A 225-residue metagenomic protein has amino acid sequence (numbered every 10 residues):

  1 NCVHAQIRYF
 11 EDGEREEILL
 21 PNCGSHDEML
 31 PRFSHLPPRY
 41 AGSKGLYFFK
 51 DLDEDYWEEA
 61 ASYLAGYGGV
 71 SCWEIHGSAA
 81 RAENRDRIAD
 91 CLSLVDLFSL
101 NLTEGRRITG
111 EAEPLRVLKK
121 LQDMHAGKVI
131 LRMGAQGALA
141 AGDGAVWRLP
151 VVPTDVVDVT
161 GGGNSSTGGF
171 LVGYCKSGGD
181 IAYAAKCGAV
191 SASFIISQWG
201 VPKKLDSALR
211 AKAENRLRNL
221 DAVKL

Functional and structural regions predicted by a protein language model:
N1, L102-T103, N164: Alpha-helix N-cap/helix-start capping motif
N1-F48, S62-V70, A211-L225: Conserved N-terminal subdomain of the carbohydrate kinase-like
R32, Y56-W57, N84, P114: Amphipathic coiled-coil/heptad-repeat helices and related helical stalk/stem segments that mediate oligomerization
F49-K50, N101: Short, well-ordered coil/turn residues at beta-beta hairpins and beta-strand->alpha-helix junctions within
K50-Y56, G77-R81: Short beta->alpha connector loops
Y56-W57, I108, L139, L205: Glycine/Thr-rich phosphate-binding loops of Rossmann-like dinucleotide-binding domains
A65-V70, G77-R148, D155: Conserved phosphate/ATP/ADP-binding segment of small-molecule kinases
P114-L225: Conserved phosphate-binding/catalytic region of the ribokinase-like
